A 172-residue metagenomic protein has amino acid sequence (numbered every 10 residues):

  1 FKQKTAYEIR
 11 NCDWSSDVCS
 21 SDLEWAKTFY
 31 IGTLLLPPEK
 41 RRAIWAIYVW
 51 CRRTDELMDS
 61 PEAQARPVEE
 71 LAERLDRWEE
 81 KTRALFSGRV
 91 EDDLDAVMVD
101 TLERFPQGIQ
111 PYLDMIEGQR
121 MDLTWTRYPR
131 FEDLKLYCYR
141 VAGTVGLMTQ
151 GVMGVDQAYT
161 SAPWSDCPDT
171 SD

Functional and structural regions predicted by a protein language model:
F1-V18: Single conserved hydrophobic/aromatic residue that forms the stacking wall/gate of nucleotide- or nucleobase-binding
S16-D172: Acidic catalytic motifs of isoprenoid enzymes
